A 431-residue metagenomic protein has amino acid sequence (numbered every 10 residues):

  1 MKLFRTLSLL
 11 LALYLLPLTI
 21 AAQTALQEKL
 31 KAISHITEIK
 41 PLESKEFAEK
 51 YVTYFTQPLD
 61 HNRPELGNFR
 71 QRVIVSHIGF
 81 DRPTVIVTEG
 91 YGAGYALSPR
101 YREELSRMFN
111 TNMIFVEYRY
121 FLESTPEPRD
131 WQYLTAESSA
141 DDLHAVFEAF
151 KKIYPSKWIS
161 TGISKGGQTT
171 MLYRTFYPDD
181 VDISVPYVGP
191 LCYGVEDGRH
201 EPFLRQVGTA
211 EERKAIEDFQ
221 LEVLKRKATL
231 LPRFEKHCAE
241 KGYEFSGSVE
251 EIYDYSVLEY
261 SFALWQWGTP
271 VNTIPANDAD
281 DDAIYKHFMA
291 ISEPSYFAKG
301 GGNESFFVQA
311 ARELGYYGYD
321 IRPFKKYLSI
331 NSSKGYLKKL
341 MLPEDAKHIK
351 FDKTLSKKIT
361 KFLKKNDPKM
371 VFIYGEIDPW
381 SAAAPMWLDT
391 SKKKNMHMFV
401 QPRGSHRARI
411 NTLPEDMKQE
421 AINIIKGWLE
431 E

Functional and structural regions predicted by a protein language model:
A22-N112, D416, N423-E431: Catalytic-loop region of hydrolases
S106-S124: Conserved alpha/beta-hydrolase
Y133-K152: Alpha/beta-hydrolase active-site loop
Y154-S164: Alpha/beta-hydrolase fold nucleophile elbow
G162-G166, T170, R174, D378: Gly/Ala-rich beta-loop-alpha elbow adjacent to hydrolase catalytic centers
D180-A239: A catalytic-pocket lid/entrance helix-loop region that shapes and gates access to the active site across common
K236-D352: Alpha/beta-hydrolase fold active-site neighborhood
F372-Y374: Short beta-strand/loop motif that positions the catalytic acidic residue of the alpha/beta-hydrolase fold
